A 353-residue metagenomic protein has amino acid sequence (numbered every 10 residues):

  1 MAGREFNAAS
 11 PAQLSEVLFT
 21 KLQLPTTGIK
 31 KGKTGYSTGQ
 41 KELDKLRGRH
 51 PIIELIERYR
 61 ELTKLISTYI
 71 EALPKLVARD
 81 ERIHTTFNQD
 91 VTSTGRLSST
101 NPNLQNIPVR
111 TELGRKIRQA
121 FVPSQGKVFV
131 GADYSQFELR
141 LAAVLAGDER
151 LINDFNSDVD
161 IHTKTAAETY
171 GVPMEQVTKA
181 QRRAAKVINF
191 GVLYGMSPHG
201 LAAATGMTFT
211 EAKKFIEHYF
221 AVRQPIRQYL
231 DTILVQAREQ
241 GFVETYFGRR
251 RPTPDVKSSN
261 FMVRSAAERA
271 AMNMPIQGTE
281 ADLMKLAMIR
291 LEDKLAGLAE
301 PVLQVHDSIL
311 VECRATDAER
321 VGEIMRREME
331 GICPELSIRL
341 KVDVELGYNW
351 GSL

Functional and structural regions predicted by a protein language model:
M1-E112, V122, V128, S135-E138 (+7 more regions): Conserved "right-hand" nucleotidyltransferase catalytic core of DNA-directed polymerases
M1-E5, A146-N156, A299-E300: Mixed-charge, glycine-rich, non-catalytic linkers/tails in nucleic-acid processing enzymes
G3-E54, A221-R269, N273, E312 (+1 more regions): C-terminal polymerase-core module
A8-A9, N156-S157, F190-M196: Short acidic alpha-helix initiation/capping motifs at coil-to-helix transition points, especially at protein N-termini
Q13, D90-T94, S98, P102-Q105 (+14 more regions): Short, glycine-/Ser/Thr-/acidic-enriched flexible segments
A78, H84-T85, Q89-T92, A167-G297 (+3 more regions): Conserved catalytic core of nucleic-acid polymerases
R118-A142, R150-K186: Conserved catalytic alpha/beta cores of large enzymes that bind or transform nucleotide phosphates and polynucleotides
V122-Q125, L295-G297, V302-H306, E323 (+1 more regions): A structural signal for short secondary-structure junctions
